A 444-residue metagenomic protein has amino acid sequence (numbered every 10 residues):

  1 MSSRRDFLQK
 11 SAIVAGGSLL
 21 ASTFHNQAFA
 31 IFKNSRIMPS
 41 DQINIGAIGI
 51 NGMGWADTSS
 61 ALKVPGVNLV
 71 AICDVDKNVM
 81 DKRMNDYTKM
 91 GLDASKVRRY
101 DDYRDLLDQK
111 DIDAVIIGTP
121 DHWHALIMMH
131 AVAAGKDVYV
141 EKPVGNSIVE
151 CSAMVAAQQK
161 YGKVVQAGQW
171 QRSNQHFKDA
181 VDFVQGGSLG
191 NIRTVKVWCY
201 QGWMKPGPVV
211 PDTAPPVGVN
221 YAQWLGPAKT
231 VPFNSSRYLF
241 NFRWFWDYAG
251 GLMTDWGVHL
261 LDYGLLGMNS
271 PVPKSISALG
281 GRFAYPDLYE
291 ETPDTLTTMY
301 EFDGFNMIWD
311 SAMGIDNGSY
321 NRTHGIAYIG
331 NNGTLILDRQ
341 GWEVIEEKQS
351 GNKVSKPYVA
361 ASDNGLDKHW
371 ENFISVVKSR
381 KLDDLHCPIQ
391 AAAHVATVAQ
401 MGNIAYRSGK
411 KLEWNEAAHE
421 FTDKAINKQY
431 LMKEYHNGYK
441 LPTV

Functional and structural regions predicted by a protein language model:
M1-D137, V149-V164: N-terminal glycine-/serine-/threonine-rich beta1-alpha1-beta2 phosphate-ribose binding loop of Rossmann-like
A30, D179, N191, K196-W198 (+3 more regions): Contiguous beta-strand/loop segments that form the cofactor/metal-binding neighborhood of enzyme cores
M38-S40, D93, D108-K110, A133 (+6 more regions): Extracellular/periplasmic catalytic domains that process cell-envelope and extracellular macromolecules
G54, R99, H124, S173-H176 (+1 more regions): Conserved donor sugar-nucleotide recognition element shared by glycan-biosynthetic enzymes
L62, L107, Q158, V184 (+3 more regions): Hydrophobic residues in alpha-helical segments
A94, G118-H122, G145-V149, G168-Q171 (+4 more regions): Alpha-helix capping and helix-loop boundary segments enriched in small/acidic/polar residues
D137, G145-G218: A contiguous active-site-proximal alpha/beta segment in oxidoreductase catalytic domains
K142: Short basic (Lys/Arg) and small-residue
